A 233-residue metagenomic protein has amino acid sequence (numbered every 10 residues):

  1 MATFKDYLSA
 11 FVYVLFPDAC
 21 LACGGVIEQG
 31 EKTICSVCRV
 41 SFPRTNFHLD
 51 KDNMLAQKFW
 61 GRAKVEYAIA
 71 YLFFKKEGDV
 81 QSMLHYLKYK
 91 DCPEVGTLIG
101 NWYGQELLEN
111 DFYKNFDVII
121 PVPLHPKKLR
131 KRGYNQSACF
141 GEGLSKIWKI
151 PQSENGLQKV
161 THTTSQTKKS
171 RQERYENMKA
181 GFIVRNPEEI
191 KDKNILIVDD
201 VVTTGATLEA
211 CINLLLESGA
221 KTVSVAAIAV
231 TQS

Functional and structural regions predicted by a protein language model:
M1-D199, T203-S233: Glycine-rich phosphate/pyrophosphate-handling loop used in enzymes and phosphotransfer proteins
